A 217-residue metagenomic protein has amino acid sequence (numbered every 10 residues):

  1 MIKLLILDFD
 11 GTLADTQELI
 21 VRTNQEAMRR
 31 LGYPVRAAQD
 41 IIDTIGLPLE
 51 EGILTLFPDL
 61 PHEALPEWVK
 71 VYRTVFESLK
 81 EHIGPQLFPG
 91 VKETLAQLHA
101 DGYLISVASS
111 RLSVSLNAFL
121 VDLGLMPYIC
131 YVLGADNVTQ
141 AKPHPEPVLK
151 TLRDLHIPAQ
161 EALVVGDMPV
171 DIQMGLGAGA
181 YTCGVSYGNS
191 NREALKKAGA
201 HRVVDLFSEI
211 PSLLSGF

Functional and structural regions predicted by a protein language model:
M1-K3, A96-H99, L112-S113, N117-F217: Asp-based, Mg2+/Mn2+-dependent phosphohydrolase catalytic module
I2-E93, Q97-D101, M126: N-terminal helical cap/lid subdomain that shapes the substrate entry/recognition surface in HAD-like hydrolases
T12, S109-R111: Conserved phosphate-coupling serine/threonine residues in phosphotransfer and NTP-handling enzymes
L87, A108, Q140: Residue-level marker of regulatory loop/turn positions in helix-turn-helix DNA-binding domains and in histidine
